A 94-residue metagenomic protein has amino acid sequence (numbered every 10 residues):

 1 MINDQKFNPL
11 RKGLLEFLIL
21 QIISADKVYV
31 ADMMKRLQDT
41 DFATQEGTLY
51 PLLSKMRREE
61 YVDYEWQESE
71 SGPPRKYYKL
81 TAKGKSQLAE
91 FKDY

Functional and structural regions predicted by a protein language model:
M1-K6: Short, intrinsically disordered or compositionally biased N-terminal tails of bacterial proteins
F7-T48, Q67: N-terminal helix-turn-helix DNA-binding core of bacterial DNA-binding proteins
L18-Q21, S54, A89: A cross-family signal for key residues in well-ordered alpha-helices that form functional helical elements
L49-P51, K55-M56: Basic amphipathic alpha-helical segments that dock to polyanions
S54, S69-E70: Short secondary-structure boundary/capping segments
E60: Glycine-centered, phosphate/nucleic-acid-interacting loop/turn motifs that mediate DNA/RNA or nucleotide
Y64: Short beta-strand "wing" residues that participate in macromolecule-binding interfaces
E70, P74-K92: Basic, amphipathic "hinge/linker" alpha-helix immediately C-terminal to the N-terminal HTH DNA-binding motif
